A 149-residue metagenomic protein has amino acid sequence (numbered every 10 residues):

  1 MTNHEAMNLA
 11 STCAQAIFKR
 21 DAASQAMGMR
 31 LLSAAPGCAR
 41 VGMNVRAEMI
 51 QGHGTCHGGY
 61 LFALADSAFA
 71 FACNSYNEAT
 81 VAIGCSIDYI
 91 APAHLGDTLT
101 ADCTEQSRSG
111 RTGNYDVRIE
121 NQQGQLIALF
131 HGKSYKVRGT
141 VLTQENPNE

Functional and structural regions predicted by a protein language model:
M1-E149: Terminal targeting signals and extreme-terminal segments of soluble enzymes
